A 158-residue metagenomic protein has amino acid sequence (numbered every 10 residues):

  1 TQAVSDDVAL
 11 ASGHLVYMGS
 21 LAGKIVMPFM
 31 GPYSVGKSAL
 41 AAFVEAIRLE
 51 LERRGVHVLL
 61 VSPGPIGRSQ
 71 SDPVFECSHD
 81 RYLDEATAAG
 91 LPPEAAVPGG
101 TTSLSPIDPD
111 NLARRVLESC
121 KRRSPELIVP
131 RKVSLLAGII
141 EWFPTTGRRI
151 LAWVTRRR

Functional and structural regions predicted by a protein language model:
T1, G36: Active-site helix of classical SDR
D6, L49-E50, L83: Alpha-helical segment proximal to the catalytic Tyr-Lys
V8-A9, I25-F29, L51-E52: Flexible, glycine/small-residue catalytic loop immediately N-terminal to the helix bearing the conserved Tyr-Lys
S20: Residue(s) in the substrate-gating loop at a strand-loop-helix junction that position the organic substrate next
V26-S34, A46: Active-site loop-to-helix junction immediately N-terminal to the catalytic Tyr of the SDR YXXXK motif in Rossmann-fold
A39, F43-L51, V61: Hydrophobic alpha-helix immediately C-terminal to the catalytic Tyr-X-X-X-Lys motif of short-chain
R53-R131: SDR active-site lid
R123-R157: A transmembrane-helix-recognition feature enriched in membrane-embedded lipid enzymes and envelope glyco-/phospholipid
